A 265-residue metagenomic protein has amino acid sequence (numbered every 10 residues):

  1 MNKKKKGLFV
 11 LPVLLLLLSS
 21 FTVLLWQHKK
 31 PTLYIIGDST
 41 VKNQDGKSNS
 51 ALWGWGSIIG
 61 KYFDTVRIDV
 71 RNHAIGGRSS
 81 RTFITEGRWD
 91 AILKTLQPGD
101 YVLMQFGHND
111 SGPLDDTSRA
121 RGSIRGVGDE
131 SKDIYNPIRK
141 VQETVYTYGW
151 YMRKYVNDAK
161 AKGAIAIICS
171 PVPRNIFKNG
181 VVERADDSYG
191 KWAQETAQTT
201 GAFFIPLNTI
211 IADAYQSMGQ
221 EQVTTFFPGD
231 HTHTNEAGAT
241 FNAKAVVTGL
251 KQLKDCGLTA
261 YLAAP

Functional and structural regions predicted by a protein language model:
M1-K29: Bacterial Sec-dependent N-terminal signal peptides
V23-A74, D90-V102, S118-V127: Serine-esterase "nucleophile elbow" of acetyl-processing enzymes
H28, A91-E236, T240, K244-A263: Alpha-helical cap/lid subdomain in secreted, periplasmic, or secretory-pathway luminal O-acyl-processing enzymes
V41, I75-S80, N109: Short active-site-proximal "capping" loops at secondary-structure junctions
D45-N49, T82-I84, N179-R184: Short, solvent-exposed loop/turn segments at secondary-structure boundaries
S50, F83-E86, Y146, W150: Conserved phosphate-coordination/catalytic loops
N72-G77, P206-I210: Acidic carboxylate-rich catalytic motifs and surrounding loops in phosphoryl-/glycosyl-chemistry enzymes
S79-A91: N-terminal post-signal-peptidase region of extra-cytosolic proteins
